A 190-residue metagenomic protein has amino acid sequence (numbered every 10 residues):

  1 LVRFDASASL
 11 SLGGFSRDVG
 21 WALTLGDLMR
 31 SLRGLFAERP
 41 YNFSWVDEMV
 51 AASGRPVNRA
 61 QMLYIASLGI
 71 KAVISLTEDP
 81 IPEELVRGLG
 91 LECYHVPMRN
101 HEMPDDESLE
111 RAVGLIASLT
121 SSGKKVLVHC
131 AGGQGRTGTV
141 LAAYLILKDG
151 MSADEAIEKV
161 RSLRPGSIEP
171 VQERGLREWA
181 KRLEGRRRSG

Functional and structural regions predicted by a protein language model:
L1-L127, A142-G190: Cys-dependent protein tyrosine phosphatase-like superfamily
C130: Short cysteine clusters
G133: Conserved G/P- and acidic residue-centered "switch" motifs that form tight phosphate/ATP-binding loops in soluble
T137: Ser/Thr-glycine-rich phosphate-binding loops at phosphate-binding pockets of nucleotides, nucleotide cofactors
